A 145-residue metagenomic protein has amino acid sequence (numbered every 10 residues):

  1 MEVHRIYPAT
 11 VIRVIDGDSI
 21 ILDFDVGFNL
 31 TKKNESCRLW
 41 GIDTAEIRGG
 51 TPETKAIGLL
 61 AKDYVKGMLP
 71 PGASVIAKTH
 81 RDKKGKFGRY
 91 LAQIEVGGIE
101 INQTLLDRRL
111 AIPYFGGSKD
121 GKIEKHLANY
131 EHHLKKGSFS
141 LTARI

Functional and structural regions predicted by a protein language model:
M1-I145: Small beta-barrel nucleic-acid-binding modules, primarily SNase/OB-fold domains and secondarily Tudor-like barrels
